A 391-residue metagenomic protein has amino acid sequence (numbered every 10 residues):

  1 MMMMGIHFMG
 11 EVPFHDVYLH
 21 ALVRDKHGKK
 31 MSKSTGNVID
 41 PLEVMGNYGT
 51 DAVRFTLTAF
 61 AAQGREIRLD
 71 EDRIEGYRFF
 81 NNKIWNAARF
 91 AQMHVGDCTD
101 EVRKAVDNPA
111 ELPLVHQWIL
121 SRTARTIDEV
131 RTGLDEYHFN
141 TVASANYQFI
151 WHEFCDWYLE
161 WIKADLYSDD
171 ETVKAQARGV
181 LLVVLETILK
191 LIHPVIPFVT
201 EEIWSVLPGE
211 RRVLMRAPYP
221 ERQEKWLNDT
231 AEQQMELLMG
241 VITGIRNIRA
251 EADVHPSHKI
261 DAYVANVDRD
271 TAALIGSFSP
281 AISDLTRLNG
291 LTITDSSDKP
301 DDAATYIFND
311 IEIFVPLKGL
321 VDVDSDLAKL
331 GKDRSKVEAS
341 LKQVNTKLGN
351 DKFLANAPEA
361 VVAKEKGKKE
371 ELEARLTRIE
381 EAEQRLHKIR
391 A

Functional and structural regions predicted by a protein language model:
M1-G5: Short active-site loop/helix that positions an aromatic residue
F8-G46, R65, R73-A391: Feature 926 captures the class I aminoacyl-tRNA synthetase adenylation module centered on the KMSKS loop
F55-T56, F60: Non-catalytic, structured segments within soluble enzyme domains
D70: Residue-level signal for threonine
